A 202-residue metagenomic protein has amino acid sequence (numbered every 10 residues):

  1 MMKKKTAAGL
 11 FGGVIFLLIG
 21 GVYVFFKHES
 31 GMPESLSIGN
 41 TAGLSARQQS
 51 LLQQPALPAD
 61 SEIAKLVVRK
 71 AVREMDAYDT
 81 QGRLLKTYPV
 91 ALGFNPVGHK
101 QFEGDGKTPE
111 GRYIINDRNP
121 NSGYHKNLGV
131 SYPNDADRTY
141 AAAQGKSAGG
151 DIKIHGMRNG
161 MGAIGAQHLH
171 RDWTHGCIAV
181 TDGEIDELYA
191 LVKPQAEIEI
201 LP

Functional and structural regions predicted by a protein language model:
M1-I15: N-terminal Sec-pathway targeting helices
K5-G9, D117-P202: Exported/periplasmic cell-wall-interacting domains
F16-F26: Hydrophobic alpha-helical membrane-insertion segments, chiefly the h-region of N-terminal signal peptides
K27-L44: Ser/Thr/Pro/Gly-rich low-complexity linker/stalk segments immediately outside membranes or between
R47-K65, A71, Y88-N116, D135-Y140 (+1 more regions): N-terminal post-signal-peptidase region of extra-cytosolic proteins
S61-I63, K70-R73, R83-T87, T108-E110 (+4 more regions): Extracytoplasmic
